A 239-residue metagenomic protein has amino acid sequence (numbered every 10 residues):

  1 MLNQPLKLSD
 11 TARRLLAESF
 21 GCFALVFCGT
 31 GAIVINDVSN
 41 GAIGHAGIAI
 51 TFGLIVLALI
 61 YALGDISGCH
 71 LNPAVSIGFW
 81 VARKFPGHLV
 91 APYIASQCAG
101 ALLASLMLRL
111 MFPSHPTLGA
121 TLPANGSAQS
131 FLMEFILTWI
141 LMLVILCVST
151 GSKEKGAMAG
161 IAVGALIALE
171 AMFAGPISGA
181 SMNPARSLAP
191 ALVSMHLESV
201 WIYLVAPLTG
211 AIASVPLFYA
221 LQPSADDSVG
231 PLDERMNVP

Functional and structural regions predicted by a protein language model:
M1-P239: Membrane-interface helix-loop junctions and terminal tails of multi-pass membrane proteins
